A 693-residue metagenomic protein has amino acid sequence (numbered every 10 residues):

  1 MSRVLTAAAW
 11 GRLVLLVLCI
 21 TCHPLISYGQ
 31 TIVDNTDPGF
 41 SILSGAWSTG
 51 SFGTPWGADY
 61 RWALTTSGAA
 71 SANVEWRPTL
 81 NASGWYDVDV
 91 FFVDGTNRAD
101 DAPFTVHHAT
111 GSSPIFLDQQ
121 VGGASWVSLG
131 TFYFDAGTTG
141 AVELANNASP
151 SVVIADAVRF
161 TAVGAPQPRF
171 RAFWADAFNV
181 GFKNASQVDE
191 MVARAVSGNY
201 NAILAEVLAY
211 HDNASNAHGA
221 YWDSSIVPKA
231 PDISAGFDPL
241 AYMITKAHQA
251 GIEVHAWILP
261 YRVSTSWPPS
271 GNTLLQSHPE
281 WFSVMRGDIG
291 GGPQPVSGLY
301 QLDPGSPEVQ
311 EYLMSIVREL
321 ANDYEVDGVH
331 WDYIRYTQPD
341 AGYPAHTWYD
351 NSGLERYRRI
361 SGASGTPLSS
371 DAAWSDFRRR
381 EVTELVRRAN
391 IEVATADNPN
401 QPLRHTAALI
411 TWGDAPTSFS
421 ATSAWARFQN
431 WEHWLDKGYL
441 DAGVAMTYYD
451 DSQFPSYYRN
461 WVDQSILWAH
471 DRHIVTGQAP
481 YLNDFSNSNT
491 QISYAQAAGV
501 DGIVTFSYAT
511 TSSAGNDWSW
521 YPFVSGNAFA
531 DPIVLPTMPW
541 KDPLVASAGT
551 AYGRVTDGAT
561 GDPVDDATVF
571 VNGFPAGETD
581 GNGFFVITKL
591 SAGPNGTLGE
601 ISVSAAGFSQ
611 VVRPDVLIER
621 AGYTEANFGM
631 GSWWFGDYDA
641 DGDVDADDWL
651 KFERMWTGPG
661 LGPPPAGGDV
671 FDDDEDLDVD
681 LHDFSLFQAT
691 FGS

Functional and structural regions predicted by a protein language model:
E143-V152: Short beta-strand-plus-loop segments that form exposed binding edges in beta-rich domains
P166-A185, A256, Y261-D323: Active-site-adjacent "subsite" loops/lids of carbohydrate-active enzymes
W431-E432, D436-P455, S465, R472-K541: Substrate-binding cleft of secreted/luminal carbohydrate-active enzymes
P539-P543, R613-G636: Extracellular beta-sheet/turn segments enriched in Thr/Pro/Gly and aliphatic residues
G549-D557, F628, Y638: A short, amphipathic beta-strand motif
P563-D565, V571-L590: Short, acidic Ser/Thr/Gly-rich low-complexity loop/linker segments typical of extracellular and cell-surface proteins
A592-A621: A short, solvent-exposed loop/turn motif at the edges and junctions of modular extracellular/periplasmic domains
T624-S693: Cellulosome-associated attachment modules in secreted, modular CAZymes
